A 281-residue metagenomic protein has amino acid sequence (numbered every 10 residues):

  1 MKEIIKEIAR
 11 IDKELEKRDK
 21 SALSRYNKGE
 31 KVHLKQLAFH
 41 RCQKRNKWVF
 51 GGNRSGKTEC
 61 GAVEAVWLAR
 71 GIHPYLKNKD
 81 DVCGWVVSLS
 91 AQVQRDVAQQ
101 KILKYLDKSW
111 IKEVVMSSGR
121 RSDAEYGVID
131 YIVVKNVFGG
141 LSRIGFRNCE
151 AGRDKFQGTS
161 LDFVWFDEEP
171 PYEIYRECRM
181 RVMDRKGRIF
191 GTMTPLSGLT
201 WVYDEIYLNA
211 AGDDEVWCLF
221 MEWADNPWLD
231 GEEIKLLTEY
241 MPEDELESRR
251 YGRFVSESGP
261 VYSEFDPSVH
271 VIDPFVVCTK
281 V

Functional and structural regions predicted by a protein language model:
M1-V281: Phosphate/NTP-binding elements of NTP-utilizing enzymes
